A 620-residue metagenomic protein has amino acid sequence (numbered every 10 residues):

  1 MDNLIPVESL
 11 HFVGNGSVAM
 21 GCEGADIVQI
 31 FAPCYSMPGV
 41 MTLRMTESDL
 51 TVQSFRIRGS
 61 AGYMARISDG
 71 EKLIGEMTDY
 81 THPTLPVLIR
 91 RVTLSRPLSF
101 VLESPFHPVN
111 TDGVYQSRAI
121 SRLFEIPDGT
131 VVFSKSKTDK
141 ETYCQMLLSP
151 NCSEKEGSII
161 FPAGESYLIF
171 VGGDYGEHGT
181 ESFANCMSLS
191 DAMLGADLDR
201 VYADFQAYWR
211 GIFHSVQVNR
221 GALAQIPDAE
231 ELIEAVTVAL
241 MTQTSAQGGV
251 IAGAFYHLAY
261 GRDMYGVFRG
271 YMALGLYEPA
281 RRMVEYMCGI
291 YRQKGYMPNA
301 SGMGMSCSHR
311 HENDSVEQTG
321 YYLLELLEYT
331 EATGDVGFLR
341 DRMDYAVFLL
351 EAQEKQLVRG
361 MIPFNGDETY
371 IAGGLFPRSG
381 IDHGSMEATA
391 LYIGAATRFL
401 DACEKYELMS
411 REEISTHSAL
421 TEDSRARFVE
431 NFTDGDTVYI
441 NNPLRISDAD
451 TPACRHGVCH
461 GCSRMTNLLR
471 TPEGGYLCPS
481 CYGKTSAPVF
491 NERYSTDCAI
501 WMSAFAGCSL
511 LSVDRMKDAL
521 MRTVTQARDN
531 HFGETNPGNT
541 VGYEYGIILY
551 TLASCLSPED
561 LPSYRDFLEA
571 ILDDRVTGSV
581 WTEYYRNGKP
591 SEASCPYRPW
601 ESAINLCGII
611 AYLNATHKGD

Functional and structural regions predicted by a protein language model:
M1-L223, R262-D263, A273-L274, S554-P558 (+1 more regions): Terminal accessory carbohydrate-recognition/targeting modules of carbohydrate-active enzymes
I57, G211-G253: Conserved oxyanion/phosphate-binding beta-strand-loop segments in alpha/beta enzyme cores
L198-Y208, Q247-Y265, M272, S306-T319 (+4 more regions): Solvent-exposed loop and edge beta-strand segments that line ligand/cofactor-binding and catalytic clefts
S215-A235, M287, R292-Y296, L327-E387 (+3 more regions): Active-site acid/base region of carbohydrate-active enzymes
V218-E230, Y271-V284, Y329-V347, L400-E422 (+3 more regions): Structural helix-adjacent loops and short alpha-helical linkers that scaffold large soluble proteins
H257-G360, S385-I393, L561, R565-L568 (+1 more regions): Aromatic-rich carbohydrate-recognition surfaces in CAZymes
M283-I290, D518-R528, S557-G588: Active/binding-pocket-proximal capping segment
M297-A300, V358-N365, I381-S385, L391-D518 (+2 more regions): Catalytic cores of carbohydrate-active enzymes
